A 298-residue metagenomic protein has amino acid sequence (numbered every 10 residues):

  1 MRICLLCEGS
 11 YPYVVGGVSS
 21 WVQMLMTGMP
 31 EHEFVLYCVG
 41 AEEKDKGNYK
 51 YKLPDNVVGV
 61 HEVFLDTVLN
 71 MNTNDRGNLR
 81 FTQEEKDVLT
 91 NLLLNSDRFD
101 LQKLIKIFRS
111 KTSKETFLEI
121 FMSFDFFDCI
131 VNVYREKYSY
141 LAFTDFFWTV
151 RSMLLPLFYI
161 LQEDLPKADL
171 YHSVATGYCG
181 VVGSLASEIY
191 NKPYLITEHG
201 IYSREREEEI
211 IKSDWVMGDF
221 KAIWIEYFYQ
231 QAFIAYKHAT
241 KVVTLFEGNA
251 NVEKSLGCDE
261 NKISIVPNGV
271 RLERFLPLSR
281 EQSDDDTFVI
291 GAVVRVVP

Functional and structural regions predicted by a protein language model:
M1-I130, Y134: N-terminal subdomain of nucleotide-sugar transferases
G9, L245, A292-V296: Short hydrophobic "strand-cap" motifs at the C-terminus of beta-strands
V14, R271, R295-P298: Nucleotide-sugar-dependent glycosyltransferase donor-binding/catalytic pocket residues
F146-L170, G180-V182, Q230: An amphipathic, basic-hydrophobic alpha-helix
L157-K167, I189, I201-Y202, D219-V242: Membrane-proximal helix-turn-helix segments that form the acceptor-binding/catalytic region of lipid-linked
Q162-G180, I189-L195, H199: Short N-terminal targeting/anchoring amphipathic segment
G248, G269: Carbohydrate-associated surface elements
S283-P298: Conserved donor-binding/catalytic core segment of Leloir-type glycosyltransferases
